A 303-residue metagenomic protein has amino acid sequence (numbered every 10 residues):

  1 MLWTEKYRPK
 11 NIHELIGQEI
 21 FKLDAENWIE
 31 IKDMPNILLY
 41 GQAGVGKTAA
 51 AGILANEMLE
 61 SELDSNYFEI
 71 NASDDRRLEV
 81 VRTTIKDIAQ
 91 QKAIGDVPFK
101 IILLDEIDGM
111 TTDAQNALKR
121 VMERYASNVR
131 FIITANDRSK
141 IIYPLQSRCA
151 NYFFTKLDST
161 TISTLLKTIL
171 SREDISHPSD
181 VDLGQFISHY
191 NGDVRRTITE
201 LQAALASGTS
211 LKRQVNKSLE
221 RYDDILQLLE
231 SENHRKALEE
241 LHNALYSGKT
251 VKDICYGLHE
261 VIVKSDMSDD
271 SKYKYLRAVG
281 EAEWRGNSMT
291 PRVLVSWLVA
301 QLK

Functional and structural regions predicted by a protein language model:
M1-T155, T160-T161, K167, S171 (+4 more regions): P-loop/Walker A NTP-binding region and its immediately flanking N-terminal helices in P-loop NTPase folds
L2, E173-H177, K212-K217: Short helix-capping and inter-helix turn/linker motifs at the boundaries of alpha-helical repeat units
Y7, E62-S65, P178-V181, N216-D224 (+1 more regions): Alpha-helix N-cap/N′ positions at the starts of helices
F99, L165, S176-H189, K217-R221: Short conserved motifs of the RecA-like P-loop NTPase core
I102, L183-H189, R195-S207, L226 (+2 more regions): C-terminal helical "lid" of AAA+/P-loop NTPase domains
V181-R195, R213-N216, I225-E230, H242-L245 (+1 more regions): A short helix-loop-helix "switch/interaction" segment in the helical subdomain of ASCE P-loop NTPases
L183, I198-Q227, S271-R277: Conserved C-terminal helix/linker of AAA+ ATPases
Q227-K303: Helix-rich C-terminal "collar"/helical-bundle subdomain used as an assembly and partner-interaction module in RFC-like
